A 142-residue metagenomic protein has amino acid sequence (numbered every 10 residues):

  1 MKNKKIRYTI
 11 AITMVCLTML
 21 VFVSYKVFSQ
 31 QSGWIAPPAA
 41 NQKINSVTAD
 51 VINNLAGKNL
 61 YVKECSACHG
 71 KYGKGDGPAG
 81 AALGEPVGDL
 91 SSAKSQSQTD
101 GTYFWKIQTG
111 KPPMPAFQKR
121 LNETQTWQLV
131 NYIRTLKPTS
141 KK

Functional and structural regions predicted by a protein language model:
K2-T13: Bacterial N-terminal signal peptides that target proteins for export
N3, D50, S91-S92: Polar helix-capping/helix-linker motif
R7, L55-K58, F104, W127: Generic structural signal for individual residues within well-ordered alpha-helical segments across diverse proteins
T13-F22: Bacterial N-terminal signal peptides
Y25-Q30: Boundary of Sec targeting at the N-terminus
Q31-L60: Electrostatic cytochrome c docking/interface patches
W34-A36, K58, V62-E85, P113-P115 (+1 more regions): Periplasmic/extracellular electron-transfer cofactor-ligation site, primarily the c-type cytochrome heme-c attachment
G84-L136: Extracytoplasmic electron-transfer domains, predominantly the class I c-type cytochrome c fold
